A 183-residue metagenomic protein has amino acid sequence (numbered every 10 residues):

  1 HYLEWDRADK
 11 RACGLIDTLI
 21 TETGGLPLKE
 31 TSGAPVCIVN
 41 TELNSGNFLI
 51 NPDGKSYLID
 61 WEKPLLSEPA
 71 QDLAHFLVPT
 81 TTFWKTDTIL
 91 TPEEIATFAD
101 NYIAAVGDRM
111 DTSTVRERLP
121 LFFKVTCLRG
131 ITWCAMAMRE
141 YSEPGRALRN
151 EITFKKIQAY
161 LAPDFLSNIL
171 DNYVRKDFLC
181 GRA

Functional and structural regions predicted by a protein language model:
H1-T41, N51-P52, Y173-D177: An alpha-helical support segment within catalytic cores of ATP-dependent transferases
K10, G14, G130-A183: ATP/Mg2+ or Mg2+-diphosphate-binding catalytic cores that bind nucleotide phosphates or diphosphates via glycine-rich
E42, D60: Conserved catalytic-loop position in the HRD/HxD motif
D72-M110, K124-E143: Active-site activation/catalytic loop segments of kinase-like enzymes and analogous catalytic loops in related
D108-L119: Short, surface-exposed acidic
